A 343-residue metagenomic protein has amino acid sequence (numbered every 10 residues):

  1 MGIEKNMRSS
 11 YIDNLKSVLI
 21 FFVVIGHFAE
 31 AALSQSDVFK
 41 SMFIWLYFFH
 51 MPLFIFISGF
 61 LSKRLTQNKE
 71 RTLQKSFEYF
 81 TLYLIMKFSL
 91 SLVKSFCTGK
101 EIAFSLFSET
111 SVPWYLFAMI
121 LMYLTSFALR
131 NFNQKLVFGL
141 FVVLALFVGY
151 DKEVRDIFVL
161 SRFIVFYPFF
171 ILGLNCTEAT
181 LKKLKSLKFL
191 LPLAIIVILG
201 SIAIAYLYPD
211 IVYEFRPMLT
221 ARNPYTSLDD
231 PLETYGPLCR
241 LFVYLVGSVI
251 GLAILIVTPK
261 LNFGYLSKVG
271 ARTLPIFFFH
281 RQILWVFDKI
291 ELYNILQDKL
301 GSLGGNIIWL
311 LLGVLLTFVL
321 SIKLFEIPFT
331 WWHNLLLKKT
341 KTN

Functional and structural regions predicted by a protein language model:
G2-N343: Alpha-helical transmembrane segments and their immediate juxtamembrane cytosolic regions
